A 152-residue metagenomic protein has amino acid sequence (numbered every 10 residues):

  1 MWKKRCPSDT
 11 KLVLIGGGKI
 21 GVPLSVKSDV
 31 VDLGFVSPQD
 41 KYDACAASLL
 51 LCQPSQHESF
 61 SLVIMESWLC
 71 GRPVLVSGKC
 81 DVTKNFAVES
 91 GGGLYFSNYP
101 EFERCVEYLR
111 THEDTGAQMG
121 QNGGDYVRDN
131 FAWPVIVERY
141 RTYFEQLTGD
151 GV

Functional and structural regions predicted by a protein language model:
G16, G21-Y42: Nucleotide-activated donor-binding/catalytic signature segment of Leloir-type glycosyltransferases, i.e., the conserved
P23, K79-S90, Y95: Short acidic/histidine- and often glycine-rich active-site loop of Leloir-type glycosyltransferases that engages
Y42, F60, M65-L69, T83-N85: Short alpha-helical segment that forms part of, or immediately flanks, the ligand-binding pocket in carbohydrate-active
Q56: Aromatic "clamp/platform" in nucleotide-sugar-dependent glycosyltransferases that forms part of the donor/acceptor
P73-S77: Short hydrophobic beta-strand element within catalytic cores of glycosyltransferases and related nucleotide-activated
G93-P100, Y108-E113: Conserved acidic donor-binding segment of nucleotide-sugar-dependent glycosyltransferases
Y108, T115-D129, T142: A short, well-ordered alpha-helix in the C-terminal region of glycosyltransferases
W133-V152: C-terminal alpha-helical cap of glycosyltransferases
